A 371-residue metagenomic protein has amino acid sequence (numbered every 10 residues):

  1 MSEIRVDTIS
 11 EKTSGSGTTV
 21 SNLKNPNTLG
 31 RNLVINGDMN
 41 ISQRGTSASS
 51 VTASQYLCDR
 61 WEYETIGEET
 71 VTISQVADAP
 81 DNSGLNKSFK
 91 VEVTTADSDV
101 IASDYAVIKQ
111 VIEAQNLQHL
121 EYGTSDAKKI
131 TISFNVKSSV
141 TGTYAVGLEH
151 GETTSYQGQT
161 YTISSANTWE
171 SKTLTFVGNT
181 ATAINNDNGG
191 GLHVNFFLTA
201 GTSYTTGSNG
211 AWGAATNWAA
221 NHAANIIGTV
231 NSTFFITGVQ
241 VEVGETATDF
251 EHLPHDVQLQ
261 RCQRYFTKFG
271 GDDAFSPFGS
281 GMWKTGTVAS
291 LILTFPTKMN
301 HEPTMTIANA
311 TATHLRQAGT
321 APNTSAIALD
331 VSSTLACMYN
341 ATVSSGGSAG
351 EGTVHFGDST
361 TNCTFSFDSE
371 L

Functional and structural regions predicted by a protein language model:
E3-L371: Extracellular and organelle-lumenal recognition/adhesion modules and their flexible linkers in secreted
